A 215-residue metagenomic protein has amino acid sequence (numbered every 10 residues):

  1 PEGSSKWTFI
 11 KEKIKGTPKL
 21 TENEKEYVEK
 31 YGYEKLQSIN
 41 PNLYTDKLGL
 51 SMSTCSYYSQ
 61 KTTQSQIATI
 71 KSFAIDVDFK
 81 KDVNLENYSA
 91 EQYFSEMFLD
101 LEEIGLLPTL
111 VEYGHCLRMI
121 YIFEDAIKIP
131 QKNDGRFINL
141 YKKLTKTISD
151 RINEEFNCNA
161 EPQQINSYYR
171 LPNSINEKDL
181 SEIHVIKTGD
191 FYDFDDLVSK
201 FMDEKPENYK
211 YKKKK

Functional and structural regions predicted by a protein language model:
P1-S72, K80-E91, I175: DNA replication initiation on ssDNA origins
K6-F9, E22, I120-Y121, D179-H184: Short, solvent-exposed polar/charged micro-motifs at secondary-structure junctions
S51, D150-Q163: Conserved short beta-strand edge segments in small beta-sheet-based binding/regulatory domains
Y57-S65, M97-G114, F156-E161: Catalytic micro-motifs at enzyme active sites that drive phosphoryl/nucleotidyl and oxygen chemistry
A68, E112, F137, Y141 (+2 more regions): Active-site-proximal structural scaffolding
S72-I75, L101, G105-R136, N166-N176: Histidine-centered divalent-metal-coordination microenvironment in nucleic-acid enzymes
V83-E102, F123-F156, K178-E204: Helical (often loop-to-helix) elements that flank the catalytic cores of nucleotide-handling enzymes
D203-K215: Intrinsic-disorder/low-complexity linker and hinge segments
